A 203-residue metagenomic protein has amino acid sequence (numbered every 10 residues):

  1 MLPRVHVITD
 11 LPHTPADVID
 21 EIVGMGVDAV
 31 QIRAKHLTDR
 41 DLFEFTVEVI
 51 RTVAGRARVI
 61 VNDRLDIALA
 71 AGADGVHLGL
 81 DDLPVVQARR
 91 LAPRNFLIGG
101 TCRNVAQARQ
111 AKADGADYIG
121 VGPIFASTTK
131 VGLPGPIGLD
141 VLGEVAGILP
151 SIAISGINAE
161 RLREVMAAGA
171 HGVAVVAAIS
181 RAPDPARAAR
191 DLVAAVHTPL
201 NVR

Functional and structural regions predicted by a protein language model:
M1-V85, R90-D117, P134, E144 (+4 more regions): Conserved N-terminal beta1-alpha1 strand-loop-helix module at the mouth
A68, F125-V131: A short acidic, helix-capping loop that chelates divalent metal ions and anchors anionic groups
G122: Flexible, gly/ser-rich surface segments that form the specificity/activation loops bordering the active-site cleft
A126-T128, G138, R161-E164: Short glycine/proline-centered loop/turn elements that form peptide/ligand docking sites
H171: Short, glycine/charged-rich "phosphate-handling" switch motifs in NTP-dependent and phosphotransfer domains
